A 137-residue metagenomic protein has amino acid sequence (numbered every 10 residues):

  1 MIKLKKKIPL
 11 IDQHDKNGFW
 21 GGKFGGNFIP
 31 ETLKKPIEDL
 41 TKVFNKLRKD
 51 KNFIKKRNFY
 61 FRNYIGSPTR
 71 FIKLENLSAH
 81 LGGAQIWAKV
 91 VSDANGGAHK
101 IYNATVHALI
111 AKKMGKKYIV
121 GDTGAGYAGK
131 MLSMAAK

Functional and structural regions predicted by a protein language model:
M1-K137: PLP-dependent amino-acid enzyme catalytic core
